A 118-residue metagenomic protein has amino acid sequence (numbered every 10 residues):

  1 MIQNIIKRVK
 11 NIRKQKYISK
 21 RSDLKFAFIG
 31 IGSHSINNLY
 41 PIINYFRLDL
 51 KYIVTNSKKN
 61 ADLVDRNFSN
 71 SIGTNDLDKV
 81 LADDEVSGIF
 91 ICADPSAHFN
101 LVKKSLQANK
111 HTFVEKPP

Functional and structural regions predicted by a protein language model:
M1-F68: N-terminal Rossmann-like dinucleotide-binding module
S71-P118: Beta-loop-alpha module in the N-terminal Rossmann-like domain of NAD(P)-dependent dehydrogenases, especially those
